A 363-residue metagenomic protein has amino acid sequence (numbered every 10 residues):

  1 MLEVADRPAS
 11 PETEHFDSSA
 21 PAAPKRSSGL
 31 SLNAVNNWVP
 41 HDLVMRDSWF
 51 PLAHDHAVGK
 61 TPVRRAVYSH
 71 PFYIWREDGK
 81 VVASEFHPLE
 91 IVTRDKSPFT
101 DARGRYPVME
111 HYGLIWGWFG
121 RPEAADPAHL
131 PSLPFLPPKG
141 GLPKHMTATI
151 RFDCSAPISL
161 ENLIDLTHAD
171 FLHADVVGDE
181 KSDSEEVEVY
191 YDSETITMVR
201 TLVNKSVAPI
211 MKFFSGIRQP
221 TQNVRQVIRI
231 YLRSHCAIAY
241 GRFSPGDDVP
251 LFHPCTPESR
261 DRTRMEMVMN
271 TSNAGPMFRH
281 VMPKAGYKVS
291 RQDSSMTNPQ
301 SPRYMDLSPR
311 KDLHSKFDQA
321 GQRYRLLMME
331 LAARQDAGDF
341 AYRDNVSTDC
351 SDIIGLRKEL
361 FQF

Functional and structural regions predicted by a protein language model:
L2-P88, V92-D95, G104-G113, G117-H129: N-terminal pre-ligand scaffold of iron-sulfur
L2-S18, N36-W38, D78-V82, E123-F363: C-terminal catalytic domain of Rieske-type non-heme iron oxygenases
L43-M45, V67, D101, E110 (+4 more regions): A generic structural signal for short, non-catalytic loop/turn and secondary-structure boundary residues
H56-V58, V67, F99-R103, P143 (+2 more regions): Short solvent-exposed loop/turn micro-motifs enriched in small/polar/acidic residues
E90-R94, T100, R105-P107, I115 (+4 more regions): Extended, hydrophobic interaction surfaces within ordered domains
